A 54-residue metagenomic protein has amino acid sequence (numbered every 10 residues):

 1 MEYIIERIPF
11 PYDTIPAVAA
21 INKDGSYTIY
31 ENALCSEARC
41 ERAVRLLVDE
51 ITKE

Functional and structural regions predicted by a protein language model:
M1-Y27, L34-A38: Auxiliary, metal-adjacent structural segments of Zn-dependent hydrolase domains
I29-N32, K53-E54: Glycine-rich loops and low-complexity Gly/Arg-rich segments that provide flexible linkers or classic glycine-based
R42-E54: Active-site recognition of the HExxH zinc-binding catalytic motif
